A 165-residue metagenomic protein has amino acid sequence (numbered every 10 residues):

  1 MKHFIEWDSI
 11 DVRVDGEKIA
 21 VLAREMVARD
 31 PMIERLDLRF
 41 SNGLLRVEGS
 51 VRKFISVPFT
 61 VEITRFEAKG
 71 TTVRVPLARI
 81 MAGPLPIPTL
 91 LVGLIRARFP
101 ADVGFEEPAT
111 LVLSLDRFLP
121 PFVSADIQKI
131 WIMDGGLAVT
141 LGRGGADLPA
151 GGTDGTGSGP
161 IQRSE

Functional and structural regions predicted by a protein language model:
M1-E165: Extracellular/lumenal and peripheral-membrane lipid-interaction modules
